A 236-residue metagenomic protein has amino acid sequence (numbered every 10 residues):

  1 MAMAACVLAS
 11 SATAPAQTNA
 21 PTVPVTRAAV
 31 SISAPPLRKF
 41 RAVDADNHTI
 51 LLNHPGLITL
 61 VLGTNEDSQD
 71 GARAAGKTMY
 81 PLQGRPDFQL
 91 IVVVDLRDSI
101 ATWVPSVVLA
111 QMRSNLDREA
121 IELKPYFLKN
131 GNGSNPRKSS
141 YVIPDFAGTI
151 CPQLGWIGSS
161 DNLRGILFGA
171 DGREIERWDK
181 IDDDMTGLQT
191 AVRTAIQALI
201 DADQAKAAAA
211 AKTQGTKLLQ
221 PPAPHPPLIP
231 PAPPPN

Functional and structural regions predicted by a protein language model:
M1-S10: Bacterial N-terminal signal peptides
A12-A16: Sec/Tat signal peptide C-region and signal peptidase I cleavage site
Q17-L37, F127-N132, A208-Q214: N-proximal helix/coil linker or "cap" segments that precede and/or mark the start of modular domains
L37-R38, L57, R137-Y141, W156-I166: Structural micro-motif
K39-I58, E66-D67: A short beta-strand-turn-helix
V43, Y141-A147: Short acidic-hydrophobic, aromatic-tinged amphipathic segments that line or gate anion-handling sites
Q69-N135, I229: Structural microenvironment flanking redox-active thiols in thiol-disulfide oxidoreductases
T149-Q153, S159-N236: Thiol-/selenol-based redox modules, centered on thioredoxin-like and closely related oxidoreductase domains
